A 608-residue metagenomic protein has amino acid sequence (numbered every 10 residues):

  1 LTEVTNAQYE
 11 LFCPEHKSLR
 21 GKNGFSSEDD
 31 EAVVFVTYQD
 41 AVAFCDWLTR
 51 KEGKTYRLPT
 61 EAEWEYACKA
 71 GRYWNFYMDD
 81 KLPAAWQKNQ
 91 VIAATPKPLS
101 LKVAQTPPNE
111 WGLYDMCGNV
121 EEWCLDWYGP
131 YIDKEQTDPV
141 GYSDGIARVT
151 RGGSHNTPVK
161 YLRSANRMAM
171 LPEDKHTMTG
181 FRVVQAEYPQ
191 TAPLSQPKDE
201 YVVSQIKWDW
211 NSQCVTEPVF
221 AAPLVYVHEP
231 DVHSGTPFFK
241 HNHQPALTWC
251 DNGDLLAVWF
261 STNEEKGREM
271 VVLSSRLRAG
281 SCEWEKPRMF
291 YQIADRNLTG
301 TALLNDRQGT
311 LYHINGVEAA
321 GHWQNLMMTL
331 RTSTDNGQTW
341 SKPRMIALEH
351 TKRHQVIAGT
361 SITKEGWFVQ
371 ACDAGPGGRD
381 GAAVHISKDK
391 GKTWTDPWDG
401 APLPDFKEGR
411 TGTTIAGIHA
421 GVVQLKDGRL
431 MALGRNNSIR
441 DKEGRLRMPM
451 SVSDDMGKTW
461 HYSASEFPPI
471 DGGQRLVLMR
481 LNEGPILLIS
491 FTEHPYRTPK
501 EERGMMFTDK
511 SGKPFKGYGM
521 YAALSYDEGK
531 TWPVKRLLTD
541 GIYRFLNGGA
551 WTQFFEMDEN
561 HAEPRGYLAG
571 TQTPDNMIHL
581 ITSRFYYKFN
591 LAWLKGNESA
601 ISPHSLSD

Functional and structural regions predicted by a protein language model:
L1-T2, V34, A104, Y114 (+4 more regions): Surface-exposed loop and edge beta-strand positions of immunoglobulin-like domains
T5: Acidic, metal-coordinating catalytic segment for phosphate/diphosphate chemistry, firing primarily on the Nudix
Y9, W47, W64, W111 (+8 more regions): Signature tryptophan residues that serve as conserved aromatic anchors
S18-S164: Functional-site microenvironments in short loops/helix caps that host divalent-cation chemistry
D138-Y142, M168-K175, K510-S511, D558-E559: Short proline/glycine-enriched turn/loop segments at secondary-structure junctions
R163-M170, P574-H579: Low-complexity, intrinsically disordered Gly/Pro/Thr-rich segments
T177-Q190: Short, structured beta-strand segments at or near domain termini in extracellular proteins/domains
P193-D608: Asp-box/BNR beta-propeller blade signature and adjacent active/binding-site loops in extracellular glycan-interacting
